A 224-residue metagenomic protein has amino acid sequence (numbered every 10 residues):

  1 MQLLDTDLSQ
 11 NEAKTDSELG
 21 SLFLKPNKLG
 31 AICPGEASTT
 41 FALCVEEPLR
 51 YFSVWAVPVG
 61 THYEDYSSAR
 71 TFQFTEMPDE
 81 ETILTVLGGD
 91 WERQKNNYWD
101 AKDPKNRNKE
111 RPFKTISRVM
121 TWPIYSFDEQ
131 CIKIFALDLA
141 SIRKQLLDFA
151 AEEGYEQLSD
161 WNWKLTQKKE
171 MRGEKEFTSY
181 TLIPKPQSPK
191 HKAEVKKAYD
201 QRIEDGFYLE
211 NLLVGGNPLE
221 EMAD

Functional and structural regions predicted by a protein language model:
M1-G154, Q201, D205-D224: OB-fold ssDNA-binding interfaces and closely related basic DNA-contact patches used across DNA replication/repair
K168-Q201: OB-fold/S1-family single-stranded nucleic acid-binding modules
